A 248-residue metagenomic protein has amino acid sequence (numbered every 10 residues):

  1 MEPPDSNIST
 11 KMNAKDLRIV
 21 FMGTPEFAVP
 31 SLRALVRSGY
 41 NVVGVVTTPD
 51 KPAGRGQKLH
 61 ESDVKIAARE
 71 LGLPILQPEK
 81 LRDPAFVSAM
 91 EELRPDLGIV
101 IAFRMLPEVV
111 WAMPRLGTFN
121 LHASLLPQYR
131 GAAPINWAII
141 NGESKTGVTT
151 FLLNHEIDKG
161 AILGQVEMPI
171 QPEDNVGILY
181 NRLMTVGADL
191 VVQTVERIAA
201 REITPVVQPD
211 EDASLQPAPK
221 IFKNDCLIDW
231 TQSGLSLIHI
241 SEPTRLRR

Functional and structural regions predicted by a protein language model:
E2-S9, E242: Intrinsic disorder/low-complexity segments
K11-R55: N-terminal Rossmann-like dinucleotide-binding module
T24-F27, E79-R82, A102-M105: Short beta->alpha connector loops
V29, R33-R37, V87-E91, E108 (+1 more regions): Amphipathic, non-transmembrane alpha-helical secondary structure
S38-N41, T48, L97-P217, N224: Donor/substrate-binding cores of folate-linked one-carbon enzymes
P52-D96: N-terminal glycine-/serine-/threonine-rich beta1-alpha1-beta2 phosphate-ribose binding loop of Rossmann-like
P219-Q232: Acyl-group handling in specialized metabolite and lipid biosynthesis
I238-R248: Single conserved hydrophobic/aromatic residue that forms the stacking wall/gate of nucleotide- or nucleobase-binding
